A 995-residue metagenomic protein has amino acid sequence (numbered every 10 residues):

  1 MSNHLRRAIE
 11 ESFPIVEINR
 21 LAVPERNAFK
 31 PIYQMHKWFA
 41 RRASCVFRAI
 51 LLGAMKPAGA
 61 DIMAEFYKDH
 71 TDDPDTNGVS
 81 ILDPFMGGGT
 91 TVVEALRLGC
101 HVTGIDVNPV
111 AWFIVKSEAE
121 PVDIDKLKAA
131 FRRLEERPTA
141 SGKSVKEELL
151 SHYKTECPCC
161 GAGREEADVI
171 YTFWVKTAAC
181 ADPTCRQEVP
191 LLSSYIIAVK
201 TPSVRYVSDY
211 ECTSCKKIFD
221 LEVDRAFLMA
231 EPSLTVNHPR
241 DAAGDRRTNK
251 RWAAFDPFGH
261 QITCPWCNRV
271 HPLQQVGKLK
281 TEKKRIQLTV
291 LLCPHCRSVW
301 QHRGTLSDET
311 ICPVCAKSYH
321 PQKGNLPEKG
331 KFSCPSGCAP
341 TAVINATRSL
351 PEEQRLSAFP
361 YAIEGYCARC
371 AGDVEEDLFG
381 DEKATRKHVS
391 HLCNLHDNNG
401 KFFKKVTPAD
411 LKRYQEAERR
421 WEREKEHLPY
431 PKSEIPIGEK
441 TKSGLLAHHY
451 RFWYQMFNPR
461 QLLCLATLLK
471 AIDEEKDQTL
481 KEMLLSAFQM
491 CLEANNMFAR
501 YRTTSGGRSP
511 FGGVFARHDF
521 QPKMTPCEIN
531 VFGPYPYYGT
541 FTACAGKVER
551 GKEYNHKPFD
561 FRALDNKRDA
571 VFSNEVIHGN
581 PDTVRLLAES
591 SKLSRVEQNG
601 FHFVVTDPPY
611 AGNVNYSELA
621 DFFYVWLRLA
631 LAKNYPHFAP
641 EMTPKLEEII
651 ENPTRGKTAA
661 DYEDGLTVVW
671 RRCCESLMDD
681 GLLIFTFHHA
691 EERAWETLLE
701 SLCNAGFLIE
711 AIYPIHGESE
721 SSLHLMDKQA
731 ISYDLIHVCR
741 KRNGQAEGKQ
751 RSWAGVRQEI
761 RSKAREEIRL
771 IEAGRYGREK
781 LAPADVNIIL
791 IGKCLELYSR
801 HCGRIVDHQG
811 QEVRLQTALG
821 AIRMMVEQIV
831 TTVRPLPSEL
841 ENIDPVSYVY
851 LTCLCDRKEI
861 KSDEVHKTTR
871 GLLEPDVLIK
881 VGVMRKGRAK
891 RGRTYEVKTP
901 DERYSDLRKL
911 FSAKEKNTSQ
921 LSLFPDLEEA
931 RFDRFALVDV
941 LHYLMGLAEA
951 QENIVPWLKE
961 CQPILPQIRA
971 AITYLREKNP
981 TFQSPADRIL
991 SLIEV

Functional and structural regions predicted by a protein language model:
S2-L82, V92, L96-E597, F601 (+10 more regions): Nucleic-acid modification enzymes, centered on SAM-dependent nucleic-acid methyltransferases
M86-G88: Conserved SAM/SAH-binding loop
I472-E475, I771, R775: Secondary-structure edge/capping motif, primarily at the C-terminal ends of alpha-helices and the immediately following
V604-V605: Hydrophobic beta-strand segment of the Class I
L629-K633, R672, L677-L683: Short glycine-dipeptide loop
E663-D679, E700, N704: A short glycine-rich, Lys/Arg-flanked "PGG" loop and its adjoining helix->strand segment in the class I
F687: A cross-domain feature marking catalytic cores of carbohydrate-active enzymes and several ubiquitous metabolic/repair
